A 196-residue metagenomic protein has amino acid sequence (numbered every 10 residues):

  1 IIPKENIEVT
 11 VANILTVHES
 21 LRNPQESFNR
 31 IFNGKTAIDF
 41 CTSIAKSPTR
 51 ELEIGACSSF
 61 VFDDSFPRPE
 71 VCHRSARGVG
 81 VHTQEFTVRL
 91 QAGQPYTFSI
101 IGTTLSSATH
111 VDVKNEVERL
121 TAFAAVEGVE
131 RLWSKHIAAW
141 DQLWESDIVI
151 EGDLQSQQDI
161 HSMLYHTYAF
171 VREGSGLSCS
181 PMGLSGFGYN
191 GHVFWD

Functional and structural regions predicted by a protein language model:
I2-G191: Acidic/polar, glycine-enriched structural segments that form the non-catalytic walls/loops of the carbohydrate-binding
V193-D196: Active-site-proximal binding-pocket segments
